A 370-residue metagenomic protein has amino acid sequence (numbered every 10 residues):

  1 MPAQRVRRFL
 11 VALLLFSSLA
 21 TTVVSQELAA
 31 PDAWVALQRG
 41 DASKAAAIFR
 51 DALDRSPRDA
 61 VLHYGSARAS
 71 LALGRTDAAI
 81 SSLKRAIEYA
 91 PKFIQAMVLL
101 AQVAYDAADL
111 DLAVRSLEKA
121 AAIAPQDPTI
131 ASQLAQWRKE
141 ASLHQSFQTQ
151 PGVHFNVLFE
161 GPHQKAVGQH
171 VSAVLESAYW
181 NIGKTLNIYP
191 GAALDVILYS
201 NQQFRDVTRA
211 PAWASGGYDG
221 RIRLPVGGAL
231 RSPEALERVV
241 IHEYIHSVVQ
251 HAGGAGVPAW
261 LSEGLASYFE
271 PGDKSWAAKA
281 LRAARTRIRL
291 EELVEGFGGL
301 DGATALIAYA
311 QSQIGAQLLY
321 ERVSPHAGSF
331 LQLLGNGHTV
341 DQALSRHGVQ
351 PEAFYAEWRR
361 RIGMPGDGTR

Functional and structural regions predicted by a protein language model:
E27-R58, G65, A72-R75: Alpha-helical segment of the N-proximal tetratricopeptide repeat
D51-A52, R85-A86, K119-A120: Canonical positions in the second alpha-helix
D59, F93, D127-P128: Residue-level recognition of tetratricopeptide repeat
S146-P258, F269-W276, T286-L290, V294-D301 (+2 more regions): Juxtacatalytic substrate-recognition/specificity segment
V294-R370: Pan-zinc metallopeptidase signature
